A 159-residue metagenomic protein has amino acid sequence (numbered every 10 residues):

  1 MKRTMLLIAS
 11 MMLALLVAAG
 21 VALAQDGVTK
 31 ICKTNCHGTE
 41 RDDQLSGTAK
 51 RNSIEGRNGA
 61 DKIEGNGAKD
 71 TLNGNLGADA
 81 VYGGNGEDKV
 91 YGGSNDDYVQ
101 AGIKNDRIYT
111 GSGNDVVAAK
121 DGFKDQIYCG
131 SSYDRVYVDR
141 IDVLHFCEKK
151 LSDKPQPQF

Functional and structural regions predicted by a protein language model:
M1-T4: Positively charged n-region of N-terminal signal peptides that target proteins for export
I8-L16: Bacterial N-terminal signal peptides
L23-G67: N-terminal segments that cap or nucleate solenoid repeat domains
H37-G38, G47, G56, G65 (+8 more regions): Glycine-centered beta-turn/loop sites at beta-strand termini
L45-S46, I54, V90, D106-T110 (+2 more regions): Short, T/G/N/S-enriched strand-turn elements that build extracellular solenoid repeat scaffolds
A118-F159: Leucine-rich solenoid repeat scaffolds
